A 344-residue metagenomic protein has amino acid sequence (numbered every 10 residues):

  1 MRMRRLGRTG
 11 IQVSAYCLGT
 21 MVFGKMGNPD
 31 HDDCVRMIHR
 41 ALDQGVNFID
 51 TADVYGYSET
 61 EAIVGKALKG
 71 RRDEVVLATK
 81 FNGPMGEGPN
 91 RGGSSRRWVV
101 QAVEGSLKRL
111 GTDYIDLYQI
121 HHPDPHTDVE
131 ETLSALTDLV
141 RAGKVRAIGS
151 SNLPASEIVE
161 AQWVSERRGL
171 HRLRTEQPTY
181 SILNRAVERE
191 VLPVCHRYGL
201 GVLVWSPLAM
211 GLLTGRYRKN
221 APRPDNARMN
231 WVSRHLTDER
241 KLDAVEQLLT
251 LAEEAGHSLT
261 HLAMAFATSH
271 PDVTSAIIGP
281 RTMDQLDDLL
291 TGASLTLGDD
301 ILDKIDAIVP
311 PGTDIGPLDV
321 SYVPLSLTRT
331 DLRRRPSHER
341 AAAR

Functional and structural regions predicted by a protein language model:
M1-V76, A343-R344: N-terminal binding-site loop/beta-alpha segment at the start of enzyme catalytic domains that lines or forms
L6, L18, C34, I49 (+13 more regions): Conserved, mostly hydrophobic/aromatic
I11-Y16, G45-N47, R71-V75, G111-D116 (+5 more regions): Short, well-ordered coil/turn segments that N-cap beta-strands
M21, A52-V54, K80-P84, I120-P123 (+4 more regions): Active-site beta-loop-alpha junctions enriched in small/polar residues
M26-G27, G86-A186, E190: Glycine/proline-rich, positively charged, aromatic-decorated active-site loop/lid region on the catalytic face
I38, E61, G65, V103-L107 (+7 more regions): Generic structural signal for well-ordered alpha-helices, preferentially at hydrophobic/aromatic core positions
V187-R223, S258: Aromatic-lined glycan-binding groove of carbohydrate-active enzymes
R223-T250, E254, D272-V273, D287-R344: Terminal-tail/helix-coil boundary detector
